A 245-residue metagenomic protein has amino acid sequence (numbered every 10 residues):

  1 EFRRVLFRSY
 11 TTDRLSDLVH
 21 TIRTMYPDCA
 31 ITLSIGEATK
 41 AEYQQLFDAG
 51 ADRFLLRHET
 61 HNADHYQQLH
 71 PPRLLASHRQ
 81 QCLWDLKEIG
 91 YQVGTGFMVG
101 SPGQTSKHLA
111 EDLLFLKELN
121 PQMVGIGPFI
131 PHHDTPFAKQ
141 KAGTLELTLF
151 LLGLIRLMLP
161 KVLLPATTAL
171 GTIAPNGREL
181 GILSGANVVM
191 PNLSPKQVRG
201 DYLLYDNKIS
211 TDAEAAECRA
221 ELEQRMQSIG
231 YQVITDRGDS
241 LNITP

Functional and structural regions predicted by a protein language model:
E1-L6: Short, small-residue-biased leader/transition segments that mark boundaries at the very start of proteins
F7, M98-G100, T167-A169: Short strand-loop junctions, especially beta-strand C-caps/beta-turns that link beta-sheets to coils or alpha-helices
Y10-V162, N176-L180: Conserved AdoMet/S-adenosylmethionine-binding subsite of the radical SAM
N120-P245: Auxiliary Fe-S-binding modules of radical SAM enzymes
